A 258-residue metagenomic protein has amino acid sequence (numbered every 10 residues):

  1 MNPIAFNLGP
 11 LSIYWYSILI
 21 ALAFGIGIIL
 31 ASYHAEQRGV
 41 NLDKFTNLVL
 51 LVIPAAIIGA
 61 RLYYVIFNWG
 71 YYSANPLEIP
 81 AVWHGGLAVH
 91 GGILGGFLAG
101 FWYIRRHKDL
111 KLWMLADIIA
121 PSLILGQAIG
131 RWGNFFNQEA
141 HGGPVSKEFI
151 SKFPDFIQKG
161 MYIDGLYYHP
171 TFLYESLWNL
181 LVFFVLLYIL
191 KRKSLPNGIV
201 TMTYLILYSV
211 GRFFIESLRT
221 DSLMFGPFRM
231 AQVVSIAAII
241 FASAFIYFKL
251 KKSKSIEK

Functional and structural regions predicted by a protein language model:
M1-K258: A feature for loop-to-transmembrane-helix boundaries and adjacent hydrophobic helices in multi-pass integral membrane
